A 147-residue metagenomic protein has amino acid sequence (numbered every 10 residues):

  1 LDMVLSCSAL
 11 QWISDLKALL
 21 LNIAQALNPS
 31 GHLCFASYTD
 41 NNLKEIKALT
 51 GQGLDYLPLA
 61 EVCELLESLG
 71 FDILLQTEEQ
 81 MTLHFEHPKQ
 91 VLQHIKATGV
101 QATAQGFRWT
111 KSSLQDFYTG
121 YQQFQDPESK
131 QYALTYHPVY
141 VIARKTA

Functional and structural regions predicted by a protein language model:
D2-K17, S37: A short SAM/SAH-binding and catalytic strip from SAM-dependent methyltransferases
Q11, A60-C63, Q80-M81: Long, compositionally biased, intrinsically disordered segments
K17-H32: A short glycine-rich, Lys/Arg-flanked "PGG" loop and its adjoining helix->strand segment in the class I
A18-L21, A48-G51, K89-Q90: Short, glycine/charged-enriched secondary-structure capping and boundary segments
H32-C63: Conserved class I S-adenosyl-L-methionine
S37, V62-F71, H84-K89: Long, charge-dense, solvent-exposed interaction surfaces that engage phosphate-rich ligands
E45-T50, L69, F117-G120: Generic non-transmembrane alpha-helical segments
D55-L57, D72-A147: Conserved Class I S-adenosyl-L-methionine
